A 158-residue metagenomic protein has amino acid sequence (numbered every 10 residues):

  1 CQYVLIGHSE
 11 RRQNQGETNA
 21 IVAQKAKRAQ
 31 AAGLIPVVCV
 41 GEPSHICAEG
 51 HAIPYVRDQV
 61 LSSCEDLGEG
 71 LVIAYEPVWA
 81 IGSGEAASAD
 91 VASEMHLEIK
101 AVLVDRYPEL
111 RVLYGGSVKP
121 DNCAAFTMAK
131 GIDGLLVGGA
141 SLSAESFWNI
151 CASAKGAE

Functional and structural regions predicted by a protein language model:
C1-E158: Active-site loop-to-helix "anion-binding N-cap" substructures in soluble metabolic enzymes
